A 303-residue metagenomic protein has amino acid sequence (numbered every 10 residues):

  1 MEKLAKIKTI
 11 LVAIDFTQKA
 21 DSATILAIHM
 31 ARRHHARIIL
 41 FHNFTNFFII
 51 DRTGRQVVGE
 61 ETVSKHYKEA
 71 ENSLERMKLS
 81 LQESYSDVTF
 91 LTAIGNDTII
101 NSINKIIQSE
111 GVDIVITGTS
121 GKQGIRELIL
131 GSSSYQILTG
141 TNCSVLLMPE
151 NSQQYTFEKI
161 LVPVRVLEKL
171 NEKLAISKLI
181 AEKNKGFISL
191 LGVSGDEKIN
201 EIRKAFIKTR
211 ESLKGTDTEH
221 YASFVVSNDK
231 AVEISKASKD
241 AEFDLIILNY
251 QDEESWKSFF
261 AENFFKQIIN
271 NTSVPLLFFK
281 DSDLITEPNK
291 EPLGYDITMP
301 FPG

Functional and structural regions predicted by a protein language model:
M1-A5, L26, L79-V115, G215-K266 (+3 more regions): Structural beta-alpha unit
E2-V58, K159-F224, F243-I246, N271 (+3 more regions): Small/aliphatic-rich secondary-structure junction motif
K19, Q123-G124, K169, E254-W256: Short glycine-rich, flexible loops that bind phosphorylated cofactors or substrates
I50-D51, L128, E158, K173 (+4 more regions): Short, well-ordered secondary-structure micro-motifs
V58-N72: A short acidic, glycine-rich active-site loop that binds or catalyzes chemistry on phosphate/adenosine moieties
D113-T141: Helix-enriched interaction subdomains in cytosolic or periplasmic regions, typified by TIR/SEFIR signaling/NADase cores
L130-S133, K204-I207, F260-F265: Charged helix-capping and loop-helix junction motifs
Q136-E150, N271-K280: Short, acidic/small-residue loops that bind anionic groups at enzyme active sites
